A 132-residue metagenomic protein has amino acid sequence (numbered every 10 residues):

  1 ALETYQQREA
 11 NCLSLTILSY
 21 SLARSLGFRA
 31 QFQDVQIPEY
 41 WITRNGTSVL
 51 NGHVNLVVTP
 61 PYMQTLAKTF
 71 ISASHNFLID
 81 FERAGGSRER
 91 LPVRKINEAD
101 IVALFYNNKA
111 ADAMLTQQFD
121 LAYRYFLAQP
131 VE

Functional and structural regions predicted by a protein language model:
L2-V131: Long, contiguous interaction/recruitment modules in multidomain scaffold/adaptor proteins
